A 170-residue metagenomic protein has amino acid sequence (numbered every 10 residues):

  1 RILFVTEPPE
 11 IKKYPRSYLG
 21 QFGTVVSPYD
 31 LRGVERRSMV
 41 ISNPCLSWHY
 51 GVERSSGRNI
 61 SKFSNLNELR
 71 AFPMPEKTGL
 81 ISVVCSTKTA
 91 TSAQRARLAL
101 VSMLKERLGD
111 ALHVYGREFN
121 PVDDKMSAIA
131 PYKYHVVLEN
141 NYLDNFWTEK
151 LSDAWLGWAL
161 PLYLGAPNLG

Functional and structural regions predicted by a protein language model:
I2-L169: Nucleotide-sugar donor-binding catalytic core of glycosyltransferases
